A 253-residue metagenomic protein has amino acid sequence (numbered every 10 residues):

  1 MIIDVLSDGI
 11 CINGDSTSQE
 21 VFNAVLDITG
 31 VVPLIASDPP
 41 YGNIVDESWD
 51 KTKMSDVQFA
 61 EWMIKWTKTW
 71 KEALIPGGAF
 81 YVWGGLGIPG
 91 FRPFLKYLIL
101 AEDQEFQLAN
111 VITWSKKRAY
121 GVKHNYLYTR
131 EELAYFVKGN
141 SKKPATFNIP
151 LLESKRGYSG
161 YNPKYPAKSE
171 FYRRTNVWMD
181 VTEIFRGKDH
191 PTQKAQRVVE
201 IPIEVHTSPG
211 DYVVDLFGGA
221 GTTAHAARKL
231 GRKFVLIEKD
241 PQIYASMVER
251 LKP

Functional and structural regions predicted by a protein language model:
M1-I237, Q242-Y244: Core catalytic lobe of class I
P93, K252-P253: Class I S-adenosyl-L-methionine-dependent methyltransferase module
M247-V248: Conserved SAM-binding loop
